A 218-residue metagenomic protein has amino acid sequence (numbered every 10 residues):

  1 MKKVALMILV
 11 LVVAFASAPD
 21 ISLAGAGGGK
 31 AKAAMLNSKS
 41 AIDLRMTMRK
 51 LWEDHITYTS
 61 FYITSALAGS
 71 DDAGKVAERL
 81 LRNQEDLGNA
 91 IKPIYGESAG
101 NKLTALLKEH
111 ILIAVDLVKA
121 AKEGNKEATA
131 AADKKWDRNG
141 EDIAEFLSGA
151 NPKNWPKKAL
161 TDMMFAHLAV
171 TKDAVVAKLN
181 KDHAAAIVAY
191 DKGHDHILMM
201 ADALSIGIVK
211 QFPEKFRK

Functional and structural regions predicted by a protein language model:
M1-V4: Positively charged n-region of N-terminal signal peptides that target proteins for export
L6-A14: Hydrophobic helical h-region of N-terminal Sec-dependent signal peptides in bacterial secretory/periplasmic proteins
A14-S22: C-terminal segment of classical bacterial N-terminal signal peptides
I21-L36: Cleaved targeting-peptide boundary
K32-A33, S40-R45, R49-A66, L80 (+4 more regions): C-terminal amphipathic alpha-helix
N37, Y62-A73, G88-A99: Helix-loop segments that flank and shape redox-cofactor active sites
A73, A77-L80: Glycine-rich, hydrophobic membrane-spanning regions of integral membrane proteins that mediate transport
L81-V118: Mid-chain, structured segments of secreted extracytoplasmic proteins
